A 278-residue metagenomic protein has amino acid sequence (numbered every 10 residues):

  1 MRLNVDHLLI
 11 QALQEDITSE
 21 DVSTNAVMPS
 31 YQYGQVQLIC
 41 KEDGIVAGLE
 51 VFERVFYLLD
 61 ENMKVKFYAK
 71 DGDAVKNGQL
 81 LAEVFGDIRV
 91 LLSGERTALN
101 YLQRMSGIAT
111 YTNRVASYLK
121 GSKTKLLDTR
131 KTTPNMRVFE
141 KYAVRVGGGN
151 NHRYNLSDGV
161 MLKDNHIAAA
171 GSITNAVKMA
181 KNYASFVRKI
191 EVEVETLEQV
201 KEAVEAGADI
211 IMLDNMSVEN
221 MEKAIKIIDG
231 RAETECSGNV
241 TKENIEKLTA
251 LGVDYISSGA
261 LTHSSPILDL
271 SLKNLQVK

Functional and structural regions predicted by a protein language model:
M1-N4, Q276-K278: Short, Lys/Arg-enriched, disordered terminal segments
R2-A206, I210, E219-I227, E233-C236 (+2 more regions): Acidic/glycine-rich phosphate/pyrophosphate-binding loops and surrounding catalytic core that coordinate Mg2+
D214, A232-C236, G259, Q276-K278: Short, structured secondary-structure boundary patches
N215, G238, N244: C-terminal active-site rim and adjoining tail of enzyme catalytic domains
A260-K278: Short, charged, intrinsically disordered terminal tails
